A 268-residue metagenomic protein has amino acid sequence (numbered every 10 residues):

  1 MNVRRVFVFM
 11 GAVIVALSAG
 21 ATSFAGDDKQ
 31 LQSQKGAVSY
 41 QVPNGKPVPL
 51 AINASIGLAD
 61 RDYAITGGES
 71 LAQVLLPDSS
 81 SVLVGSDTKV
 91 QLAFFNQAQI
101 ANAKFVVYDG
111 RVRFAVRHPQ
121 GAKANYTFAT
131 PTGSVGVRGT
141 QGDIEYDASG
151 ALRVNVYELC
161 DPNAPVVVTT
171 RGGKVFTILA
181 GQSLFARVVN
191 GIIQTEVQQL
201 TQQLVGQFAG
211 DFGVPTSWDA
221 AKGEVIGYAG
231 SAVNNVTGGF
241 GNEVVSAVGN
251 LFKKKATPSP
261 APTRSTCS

Functional and structural regions predicted by a protein language model:
M1-M10: Bacterial N-terminal signal peptides that target proteins for export
F9-S18: Bacterial N-terminal signal peptides
A19, P260-A261: Processing junctions and N-termini across compartments
F24-N190, V197-S231, G238, V245-K253 (+2 more regions): Flexible, surface-exposed loop/linker segments and immediately adjacent secondary-structure boundaries
